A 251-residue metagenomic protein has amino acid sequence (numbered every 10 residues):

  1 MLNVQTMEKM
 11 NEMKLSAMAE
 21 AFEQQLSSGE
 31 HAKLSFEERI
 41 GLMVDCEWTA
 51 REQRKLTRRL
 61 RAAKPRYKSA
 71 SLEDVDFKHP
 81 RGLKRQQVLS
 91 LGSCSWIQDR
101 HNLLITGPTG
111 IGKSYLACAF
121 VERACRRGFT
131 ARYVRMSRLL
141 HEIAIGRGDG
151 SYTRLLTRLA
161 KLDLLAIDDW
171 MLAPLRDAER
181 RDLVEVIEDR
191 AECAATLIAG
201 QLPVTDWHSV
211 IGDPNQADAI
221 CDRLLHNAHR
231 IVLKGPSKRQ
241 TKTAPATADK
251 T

Functional and structural regions predicted by a protein language model:
M1-E20: Charged, compositionally biased N-terminal leader segments and the immediate start of the first structured element
Q5-E8, Q24-S28, D74, N102 (+1 more regions): Short hinge/gating elements
M7-E12, H31, R61-K84: Dynamic helix-loop-helix/coil hinge segments at AAA+ ATPase domain boundaries and subdomain interfaces
S16-K68: Interdomain "pre-motor" coupling segment immediately N-terminal to P-loop NTPase/helicase cores
F22, T130, V134, R138-K161 (+1 more regions): Replace "adjacent to P-loop NTPase cores in ATP/GTP-dependent enzymes" with "adjacent to NTP-binding cores
L83-K161, H208: Conserved P-loop
L164: Walker B motif beta-strand of ABC-family P-loop ATPases
